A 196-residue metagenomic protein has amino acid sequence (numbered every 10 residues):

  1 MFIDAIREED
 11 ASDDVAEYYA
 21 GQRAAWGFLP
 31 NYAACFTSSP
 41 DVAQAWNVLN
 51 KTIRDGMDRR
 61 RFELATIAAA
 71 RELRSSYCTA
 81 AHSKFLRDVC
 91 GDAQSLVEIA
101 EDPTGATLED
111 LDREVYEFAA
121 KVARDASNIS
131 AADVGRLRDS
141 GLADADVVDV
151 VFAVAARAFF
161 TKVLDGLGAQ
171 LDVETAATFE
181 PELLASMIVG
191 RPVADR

Functional and structural regions predicted by a protein language model:
M1-R196: Hydrophobic alpha-helical segments
